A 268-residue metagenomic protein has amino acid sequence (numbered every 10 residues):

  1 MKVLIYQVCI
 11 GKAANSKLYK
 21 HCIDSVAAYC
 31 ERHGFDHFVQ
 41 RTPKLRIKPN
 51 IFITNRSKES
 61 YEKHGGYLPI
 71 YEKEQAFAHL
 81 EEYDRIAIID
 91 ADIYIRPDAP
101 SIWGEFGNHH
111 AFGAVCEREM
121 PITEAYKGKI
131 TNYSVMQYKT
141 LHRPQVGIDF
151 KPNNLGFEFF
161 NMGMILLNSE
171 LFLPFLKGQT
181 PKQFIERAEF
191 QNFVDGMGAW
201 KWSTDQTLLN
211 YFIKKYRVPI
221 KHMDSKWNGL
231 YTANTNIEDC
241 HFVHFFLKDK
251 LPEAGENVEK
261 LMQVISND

Functional and structural regions predicted by a protein language model:
M1-Y61, L68, E72, E81-E82 (+3 more regions): N-terminal anchoring/stem segment of glycosyltransferases
Q7, P49-T54, K151-N161, S169-D268: A glycosyltransferase accessory/donor-loop signature
S25-R32, A76, T204-K215: Amphipathic alpha-helical segments that form well-ordered structural scaffolds and often line/cohere around active
D36-Q40, A87-D90, I95, F112-V115 (+2 more regions): A structural signal for short, well-ordered beta-strand segments and their strand-loop junctions that often border
H37, L80, N168-F172: Short loop segments at secondary-structure junctions
N50-I89, I95-G104, A111-A114, F160 (+1 more regions): A conserved donor-nucleotide-binding helix/loop in the catalytic core of Leloir-type glycosyltransferases
I95-Y138: Conserved donor-nucleotide/metal-binding helix-loop-beta segment in metal-dependent transferases, i.e., the alpha-helix
M136-G156: Short, flexible, basic/aromatic active-site loop/helix in glycosyltransferases
